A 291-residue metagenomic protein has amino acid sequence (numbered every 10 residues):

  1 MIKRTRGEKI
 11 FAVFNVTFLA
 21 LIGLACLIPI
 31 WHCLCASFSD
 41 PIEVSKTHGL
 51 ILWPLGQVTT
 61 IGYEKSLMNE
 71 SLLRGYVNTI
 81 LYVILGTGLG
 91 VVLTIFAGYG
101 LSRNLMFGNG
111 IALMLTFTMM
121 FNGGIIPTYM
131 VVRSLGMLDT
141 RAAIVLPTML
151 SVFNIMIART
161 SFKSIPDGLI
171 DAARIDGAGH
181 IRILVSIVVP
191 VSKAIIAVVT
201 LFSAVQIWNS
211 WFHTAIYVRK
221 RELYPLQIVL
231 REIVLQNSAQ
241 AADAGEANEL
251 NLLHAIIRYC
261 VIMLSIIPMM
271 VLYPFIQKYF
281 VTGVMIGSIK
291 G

Functional and structural regions predicted by a protein language model:
M1-G291: A hydrophobic, multi-pass inner-membrane permease signature
